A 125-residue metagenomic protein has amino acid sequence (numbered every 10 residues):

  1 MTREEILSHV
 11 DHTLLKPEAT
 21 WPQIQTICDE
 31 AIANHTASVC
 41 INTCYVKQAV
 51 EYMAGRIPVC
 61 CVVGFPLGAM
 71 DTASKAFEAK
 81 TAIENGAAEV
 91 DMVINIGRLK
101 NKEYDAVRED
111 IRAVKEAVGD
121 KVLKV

Functional and structural regions predicted by a protein language model:
I6-V10, L14, V39-I41, V59-V63 (+2 more regions): Hydrophobic faces of well-ordered beta-strands that scaffold small-molecule active sites in alpha/beta enzyme cores
I6-W21, C60-K75, G97-E103: Active-site mouth loops of central-metabolism enzymes
K16-T20, Q25-M53, I57-V63, M70: Conserved alpha/beta-domain cores
I24, K75, A79, V107 (+1 more regions): Aromatic/hydrophobic pocket-lining residues that form the small-molecule binding cavity in soluble enzyme cores
N34, N85, A117-V118: Structural motif
T43, K47-L67, K102-K124: Alpha-helix-loop-beta-strand connector modules within alpha/beta enzyme cores
V50, M70-T81: Catalytic cores of alpha/beta
